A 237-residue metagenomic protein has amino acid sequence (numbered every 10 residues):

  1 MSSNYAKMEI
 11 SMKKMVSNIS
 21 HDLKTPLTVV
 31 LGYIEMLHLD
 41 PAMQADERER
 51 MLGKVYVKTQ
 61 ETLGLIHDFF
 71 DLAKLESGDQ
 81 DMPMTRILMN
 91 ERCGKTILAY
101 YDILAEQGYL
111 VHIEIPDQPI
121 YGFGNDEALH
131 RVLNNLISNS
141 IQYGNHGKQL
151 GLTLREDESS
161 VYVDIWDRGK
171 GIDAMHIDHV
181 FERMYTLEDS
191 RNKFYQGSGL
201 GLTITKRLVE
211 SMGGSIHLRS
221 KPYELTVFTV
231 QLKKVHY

Functional and structural regions predicted by a protein language model:
T85-R86, L110-I120: Conserved catalytic submotifs in the C-terminal HATPase_c
S140-I141: Short helix-loop "hinge" at the ATP-lid/N-box region of the Bergerat-fold HATPase_c
G147-S159: Short beta-strand/loop element within the Bergerat-fold HATPase_c
D167: Acidic ATP/Mg2+-coordinating residue in the GHKL
I172-M184: Short conserved segment of the HATPase_c
